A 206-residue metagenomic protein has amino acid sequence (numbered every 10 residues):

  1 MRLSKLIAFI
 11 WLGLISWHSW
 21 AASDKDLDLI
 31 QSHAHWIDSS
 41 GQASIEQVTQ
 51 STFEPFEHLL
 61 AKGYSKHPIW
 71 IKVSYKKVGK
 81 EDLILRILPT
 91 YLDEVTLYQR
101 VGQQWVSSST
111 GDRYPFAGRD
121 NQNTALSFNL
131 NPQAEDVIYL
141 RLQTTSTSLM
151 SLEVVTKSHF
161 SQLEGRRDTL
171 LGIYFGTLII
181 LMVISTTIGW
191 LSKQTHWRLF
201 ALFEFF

Functional and structural regions predicted by a protein language model:
R2-L12: Sec-dependent signal peptide recognition, specifically the positively charged N-region followed immediately by
I7, A134-D136, I179, H196-W197: A generic structural micro-environment signature that highlights single residues at secondary-structure boundaries
I7, W20-A21: Residue-level detector of intrinsically disordered, flexible termini and proteolytic processing junctions
S16-H18: N-terminal signal peptide c-region/cleavage motif recognized by signal peptidases
A22-T169: Soluble non-transmembrane domains of integral membrane proteins
Q162-F206: Core alpha-helical transmembrane segments of integral membrane proteins
